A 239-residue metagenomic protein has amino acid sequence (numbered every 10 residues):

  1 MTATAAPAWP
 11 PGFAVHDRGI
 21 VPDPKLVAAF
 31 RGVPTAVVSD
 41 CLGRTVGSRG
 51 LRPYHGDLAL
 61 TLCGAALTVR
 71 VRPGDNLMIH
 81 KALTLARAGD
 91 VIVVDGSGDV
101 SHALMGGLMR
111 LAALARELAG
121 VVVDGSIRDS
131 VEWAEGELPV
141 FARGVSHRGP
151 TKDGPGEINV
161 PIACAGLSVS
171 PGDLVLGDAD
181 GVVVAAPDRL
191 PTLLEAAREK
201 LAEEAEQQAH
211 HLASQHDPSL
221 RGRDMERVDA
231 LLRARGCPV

Functional and structural regions predicted by a protein language model:
T2-P171, V184-V239: Feature captures the catalytic cores and cofactor-binding loops of soluble hydro-lyases/lyases that act on carboxylate
V175: C-terminal binding/interaction regions
